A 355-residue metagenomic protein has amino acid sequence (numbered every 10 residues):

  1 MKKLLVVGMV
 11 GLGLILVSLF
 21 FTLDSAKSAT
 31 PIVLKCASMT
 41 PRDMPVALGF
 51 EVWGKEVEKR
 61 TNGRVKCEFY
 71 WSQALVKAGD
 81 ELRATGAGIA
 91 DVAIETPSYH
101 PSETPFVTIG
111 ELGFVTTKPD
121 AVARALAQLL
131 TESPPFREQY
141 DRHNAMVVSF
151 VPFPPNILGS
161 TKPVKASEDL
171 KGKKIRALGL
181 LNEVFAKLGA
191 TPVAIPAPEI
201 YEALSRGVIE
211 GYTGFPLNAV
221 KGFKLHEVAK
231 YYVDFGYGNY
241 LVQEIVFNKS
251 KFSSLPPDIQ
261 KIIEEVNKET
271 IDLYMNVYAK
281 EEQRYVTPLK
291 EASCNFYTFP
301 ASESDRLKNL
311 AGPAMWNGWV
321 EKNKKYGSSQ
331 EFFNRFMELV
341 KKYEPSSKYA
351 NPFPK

Functional and structural regions predicted by a protein language model:
M1-K2: N-terminal secretory signal peptides that target proteins for export/translocation
L5-I15, L19-V122, T131, P135-K355: N-terminal secretory/targeting leader peptides
